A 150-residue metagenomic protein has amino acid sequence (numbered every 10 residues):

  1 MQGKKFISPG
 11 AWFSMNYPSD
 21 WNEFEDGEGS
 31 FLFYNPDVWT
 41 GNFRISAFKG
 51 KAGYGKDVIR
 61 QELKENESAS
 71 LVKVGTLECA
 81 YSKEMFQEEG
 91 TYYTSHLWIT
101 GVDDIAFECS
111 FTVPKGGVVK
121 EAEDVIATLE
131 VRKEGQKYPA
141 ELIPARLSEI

Functional and structural regions predicted by a protein language model:
M1-K5, G29-S30, G75-E84: Short, hydrophobic/aromatic-rich segments at coil-to-beta transitions
Q2-V58, E89: Secretory pathway targeting signatures of secreted, lumenal, and periplasmic proteins
W21, C109-I150: Surface-exposed amphipathic alpha-helical segments
F24, Y54, T91-Y93, V118-K120 (+1 more regions): Intrinsically disordered, low-complexity acidic/polar segments
F33, I45, S82-E84, W98-I99 (+1 more regions): Short beta-strand element of the conserved SAM-dependent methyltransferase core
F48-L63, V119-V131: Surface-exposed flexible segments
V58-K115, R146-I150: Signature of long, low-cysteine stretches enriched in small and polar/charged residues
